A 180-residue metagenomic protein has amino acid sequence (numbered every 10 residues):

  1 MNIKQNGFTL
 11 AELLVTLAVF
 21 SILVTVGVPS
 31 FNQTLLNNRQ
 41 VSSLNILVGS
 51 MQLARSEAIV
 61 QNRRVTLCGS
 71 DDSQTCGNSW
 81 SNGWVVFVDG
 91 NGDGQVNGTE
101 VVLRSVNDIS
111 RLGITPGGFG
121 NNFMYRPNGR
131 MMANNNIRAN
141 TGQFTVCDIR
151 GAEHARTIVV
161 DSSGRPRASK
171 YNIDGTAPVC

Functional and structural regions predicted by a protein language model:
M1-F31: N-terminal single-pass transmembrane signal-anchor helix
N2, V26-S42, I46-V48, Q52-S56 (+2 more regions): N-terminal helix-rich module
